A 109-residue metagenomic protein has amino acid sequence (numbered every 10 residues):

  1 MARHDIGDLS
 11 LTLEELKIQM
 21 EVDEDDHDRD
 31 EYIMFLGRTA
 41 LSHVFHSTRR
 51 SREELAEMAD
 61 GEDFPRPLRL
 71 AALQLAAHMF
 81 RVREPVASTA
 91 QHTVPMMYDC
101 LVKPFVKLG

Functional and structural regions predicted by a protein language model:
M1-G109: Divalent metal-cofactor coordination and adjacent catalytic microenvironments
